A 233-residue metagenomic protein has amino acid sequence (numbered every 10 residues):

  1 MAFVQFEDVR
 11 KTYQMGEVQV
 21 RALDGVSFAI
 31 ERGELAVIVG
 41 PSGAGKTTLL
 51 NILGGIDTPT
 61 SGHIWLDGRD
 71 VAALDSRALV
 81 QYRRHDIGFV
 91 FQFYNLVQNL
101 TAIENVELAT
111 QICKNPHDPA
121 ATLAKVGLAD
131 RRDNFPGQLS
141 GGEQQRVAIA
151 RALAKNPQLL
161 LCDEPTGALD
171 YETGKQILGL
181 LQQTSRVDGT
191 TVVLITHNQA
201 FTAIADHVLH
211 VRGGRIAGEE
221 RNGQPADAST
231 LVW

Functional and structural regions predicted by a protein language model:
A2-I216: ABC family nucleotide-binding domain
R215-W233: Conserved beta-strand-loop-alpha-helix hinge in the C-terminal portion of ABC ATPase nucleotide-binding domains
